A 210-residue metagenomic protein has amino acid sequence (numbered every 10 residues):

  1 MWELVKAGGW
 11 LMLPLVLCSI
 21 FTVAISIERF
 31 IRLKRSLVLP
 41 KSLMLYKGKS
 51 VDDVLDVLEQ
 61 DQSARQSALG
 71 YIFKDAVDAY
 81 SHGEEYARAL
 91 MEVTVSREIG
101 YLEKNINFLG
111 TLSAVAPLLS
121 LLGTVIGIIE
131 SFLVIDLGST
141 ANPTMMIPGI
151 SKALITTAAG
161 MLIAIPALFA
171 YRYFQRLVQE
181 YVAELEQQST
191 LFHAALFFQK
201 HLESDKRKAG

Functional and structural regions predicted by a protein language model:
M1-M44: Hydrophobic membrane-targeting segments
W2-G8, E92-S113, P143-I155: Alpha-helical membrane-interface segments at transmembrane helix boundaries
G9, V23, F73, S120 (+2 more regions): Residue-level signature of catalytic and energy-coupling elements of molecular machines, predominantly ATP/GTP-dependent
W10, S113-A114, L162-I163: Hydrophobic alpha-helical transmembrane segments of integral membrane proteins, especially lipid-exposed positions
L17, F21-A24, L122, I129 (+2 more regions): Alpha-helical transmembrane segments
S36-L122, I126-G138, R172-G210: Predominantly long cytosolic amphipathic alpha-helical stalk/bundle segments
S151-F169: Hydrophobic alpha-helical transmembrane segments of polytopic membrane proteins
